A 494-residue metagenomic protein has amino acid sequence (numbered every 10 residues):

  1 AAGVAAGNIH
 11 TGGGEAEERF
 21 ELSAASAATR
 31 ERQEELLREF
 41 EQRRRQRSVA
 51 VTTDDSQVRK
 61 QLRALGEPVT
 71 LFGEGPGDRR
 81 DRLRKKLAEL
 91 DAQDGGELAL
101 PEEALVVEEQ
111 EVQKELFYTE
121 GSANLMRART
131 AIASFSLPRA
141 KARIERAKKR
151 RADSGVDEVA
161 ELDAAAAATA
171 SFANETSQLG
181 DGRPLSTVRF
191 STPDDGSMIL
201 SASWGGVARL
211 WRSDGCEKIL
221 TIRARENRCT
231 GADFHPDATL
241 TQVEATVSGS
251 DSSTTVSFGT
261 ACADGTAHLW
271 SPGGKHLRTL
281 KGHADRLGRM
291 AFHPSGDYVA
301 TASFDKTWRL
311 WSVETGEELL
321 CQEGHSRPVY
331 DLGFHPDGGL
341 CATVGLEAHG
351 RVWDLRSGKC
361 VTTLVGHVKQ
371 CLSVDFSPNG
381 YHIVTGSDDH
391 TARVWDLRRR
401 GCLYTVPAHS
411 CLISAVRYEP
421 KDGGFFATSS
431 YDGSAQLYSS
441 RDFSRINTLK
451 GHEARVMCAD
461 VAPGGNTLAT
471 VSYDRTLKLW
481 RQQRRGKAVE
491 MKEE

Functional and structural regions predicted by a protein language model:
A1-L185: Intrinsically disordered terminal extensions that flank WD40 beta-propeller domains in eukaryotic WD-repeat scaffold
Q178-L185, R223-C229, K281-L287, E323-V329 (+4 more regions): WD40/WD-repeat beta-propeller blade N-cap
P184, D195, K218, R228 (+16 more regions): WD40/WD-repeat beta-propeller blade-loop signature
V188, A208-R212, A232, A267-S271 (+9 more regions): WD40-repeat beta-propellers
R189-G196, D233-T255, G273, A291-D297 (+7 more regions): Loop/turn segments within WD40 beta-propeller blades
A202-G205, A261-D264, S295, T301-D305 (+6 more regions): Conserved strand-to-loop turn within each blade of WD40 beta-propeller repeats
V207, T266-H268, A284, Y298 (+11 more regions): A conserved positional marker within WD40/Gbeta-like beta-propeller blades
M457-E494: Blade-level signature of beta-propeller repeat domains, shared across WD40, Kelch, NHL, RCC1 and BNR/Asp-box propellers
